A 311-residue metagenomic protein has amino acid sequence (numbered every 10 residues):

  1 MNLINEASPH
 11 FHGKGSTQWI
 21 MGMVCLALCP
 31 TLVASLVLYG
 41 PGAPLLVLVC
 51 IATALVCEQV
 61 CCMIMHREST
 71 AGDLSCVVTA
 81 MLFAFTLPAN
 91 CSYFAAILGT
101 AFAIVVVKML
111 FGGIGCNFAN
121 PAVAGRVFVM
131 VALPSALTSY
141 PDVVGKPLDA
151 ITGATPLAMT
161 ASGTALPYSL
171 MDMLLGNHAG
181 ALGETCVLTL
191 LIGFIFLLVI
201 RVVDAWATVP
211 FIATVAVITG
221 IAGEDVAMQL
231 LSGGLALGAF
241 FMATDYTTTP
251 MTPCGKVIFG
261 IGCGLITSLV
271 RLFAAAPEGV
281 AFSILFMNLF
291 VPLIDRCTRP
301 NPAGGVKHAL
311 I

Functional and structural regions predicted by a protein language model:
M1-L55, G304-I311: N-terminal signal-anchor module of multipass membrane proteins
N5-S8, V56-E68, I104-C116, L190-I200 (+1 more regions): C-terminal ends of transmembrane helices
M23-T31, L46-E58, S75-A80, A84 (+15 more regions): Alpha-helical transmembrane segments in multi-pass membrane proteins
G40-T53, N90-G99, M173, N177-V187 (+1 more regions): Structural signature of hydrophobic alpha-helical transmembrane segments
C76, M81-L148: Membrane-interface helix-loop-helix junctions at boundaries between adjacent transmembrane segments
C116-L191: Long hydrophobic alpha-helical segments that form multi-pass transmembrane helix bundles in integral membrane proteins
F118, A122, M228-L235, K256-F259 (+1 more regions): Loop-to-transmembrane alpha-helix initiation sites
V187, L197-D225: Conserved mixed alpha/beta catalytic, RNA-binding, or beta-rich assembly cores of soluble enzyme, regulatory
